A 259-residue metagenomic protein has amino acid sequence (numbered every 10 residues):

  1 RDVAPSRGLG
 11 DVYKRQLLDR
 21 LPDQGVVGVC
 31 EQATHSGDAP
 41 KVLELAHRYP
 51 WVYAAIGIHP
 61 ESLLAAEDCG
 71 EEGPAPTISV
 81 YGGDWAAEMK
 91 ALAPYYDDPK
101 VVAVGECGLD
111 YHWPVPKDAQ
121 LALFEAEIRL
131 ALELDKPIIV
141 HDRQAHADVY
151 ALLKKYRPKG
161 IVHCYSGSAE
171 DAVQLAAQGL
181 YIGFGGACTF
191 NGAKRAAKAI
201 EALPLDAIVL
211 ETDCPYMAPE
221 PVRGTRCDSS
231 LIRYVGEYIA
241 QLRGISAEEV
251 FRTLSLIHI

Functional and structural regions predicted by a protein language model:
R1-L9, Y13, I257-H258: Single conserved hydrophobic/aromatic residue that forms the stacking wall/gate of nucleotide- or nucleobase-binding
R7-R15, S36-P137, Y181, G186-T189: Active-site gating/metal-coordination segments in enzymes
L21, A54, E106, A131 (+4 more regions): Divalent metal-coordination and catalytic microenvironments
V27-G28, V102, D206: Short acidic/polar active-site loop segments enriched in Thr and Asp
Q32-A33, P137-R143, G160-S166, G186: Catalytic beta/alpha-barrel core
L43-E44, K117, D142-V162, S168-A176 (+1 more regions): Distinct, well-ordered alpha-helical segments
A103, I138, G160, I208-L210: Residue-level marker for buried hydrophobic side chains located in beta-strands that build the well-ordered beta-sheet
G108-V115, A169-I257: H/E-rich (His + Asp/Glu) clusters that bind or coordinate divalent metals
